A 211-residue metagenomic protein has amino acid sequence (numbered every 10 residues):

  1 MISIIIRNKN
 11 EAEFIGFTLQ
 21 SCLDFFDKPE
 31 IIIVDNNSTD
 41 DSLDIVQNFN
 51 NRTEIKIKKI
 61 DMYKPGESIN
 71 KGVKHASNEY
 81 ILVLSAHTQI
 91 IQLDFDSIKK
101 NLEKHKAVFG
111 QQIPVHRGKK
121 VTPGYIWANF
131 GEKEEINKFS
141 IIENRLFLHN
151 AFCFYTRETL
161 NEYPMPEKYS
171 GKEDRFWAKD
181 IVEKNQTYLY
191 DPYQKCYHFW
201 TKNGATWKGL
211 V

Functional and structural regions predicted by a protein language model:
Q20-P29: Short, acidic, metal-binding catalytic loop of nucleotide-sugar glycosyltransferases
D35-D44, T88: A conserved acidic beta->alpha catalytic loop
K59-A76: Glycine-rich, basic loop-to-helix element that forms the pyrophosphate-binding segment of sugar-nucleotide handling
I81: Short aromatic/hydrophobic "clamp" motif used to bind/position activated sugar donors
Q89, L93-T122: Conserved donor NDP-sugar-binding/catalytic core segment of glycosyltransferases
E135-Y155, S170: A recurrent flexible, glycine/aromatic-enriched loop bordering the glycosyltransferase active site that acts as
S170-W177: Acidic donor-binding loop at a coil-to-helix junction in glycosyltransferase catalytic cores that engages
K184-T187, D191-G209: Active-site donor/metal-binding and catalytic loop motifs of nucleotide-sugar-dependent glycosylation enzymes
